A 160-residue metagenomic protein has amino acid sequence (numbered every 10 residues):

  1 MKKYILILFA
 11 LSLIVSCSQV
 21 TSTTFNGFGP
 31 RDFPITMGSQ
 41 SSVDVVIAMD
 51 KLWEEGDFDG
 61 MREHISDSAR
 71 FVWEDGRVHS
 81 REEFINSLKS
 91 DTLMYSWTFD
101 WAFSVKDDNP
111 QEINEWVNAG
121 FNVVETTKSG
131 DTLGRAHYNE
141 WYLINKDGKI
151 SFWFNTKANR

Functional and structural regions predicted by a protein language model:
M1-Y4: Positively charged n-region of N-terminal signal peptides that target proteins for export
L13-S16: C-terminal motif of bacterial Sec signal peptides marking the signal peptidase cleavage site
S18-E55, E63: Short, low-complexity N-terminal intrinsically disordered segments enriched in polar/charged residues
T21-T23, H137-R160: Short beta-strand edge/turn micro-motifs at domain boundaries
D32, H64, S68-H79: A short gly/proline-enriched turn/hairpin at secondary-structure junctions
M49, G60-R62, A69, F84 (+3 more regions): Hydrophobic pocket/interface hotspot
I85-G130: Surface-exposed, charged secondary-structure patches
N118, L133-N139: Short, surface-exposed coil-to-beta transition loops
